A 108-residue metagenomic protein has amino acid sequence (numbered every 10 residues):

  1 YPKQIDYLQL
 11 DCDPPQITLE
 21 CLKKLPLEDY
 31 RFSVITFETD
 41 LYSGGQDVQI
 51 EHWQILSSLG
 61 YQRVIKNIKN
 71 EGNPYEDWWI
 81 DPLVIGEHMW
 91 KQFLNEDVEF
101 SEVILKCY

Functional and structural regions predicted by a protein language model:
K3-Y108: Conserved acidic-Pro-Pro-aromatic motif
